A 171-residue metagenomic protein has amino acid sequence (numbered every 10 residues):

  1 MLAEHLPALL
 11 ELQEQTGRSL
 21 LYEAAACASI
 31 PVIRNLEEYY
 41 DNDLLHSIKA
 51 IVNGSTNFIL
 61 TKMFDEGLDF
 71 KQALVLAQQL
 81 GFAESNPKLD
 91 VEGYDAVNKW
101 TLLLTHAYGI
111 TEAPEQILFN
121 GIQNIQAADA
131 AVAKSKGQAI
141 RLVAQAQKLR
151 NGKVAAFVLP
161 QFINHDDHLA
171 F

Functional and structural regions predicted by a protein language model:
M1-E38: Rossmann-fold NAD(P)-binding glycine/threonine-rich loop
L21, V32-I48, L60-F171: NAD(P)-dependent dehydrogenase/reductase Rossmann-like domain
